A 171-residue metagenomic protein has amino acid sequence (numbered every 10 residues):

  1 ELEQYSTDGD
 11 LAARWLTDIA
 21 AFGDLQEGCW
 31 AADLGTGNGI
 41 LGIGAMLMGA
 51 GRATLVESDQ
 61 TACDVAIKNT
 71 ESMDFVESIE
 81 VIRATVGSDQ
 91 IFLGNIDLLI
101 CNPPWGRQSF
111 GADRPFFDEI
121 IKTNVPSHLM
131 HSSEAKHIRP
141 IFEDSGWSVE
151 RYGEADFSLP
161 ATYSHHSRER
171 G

Functional and structural regions predicted by a protein language model:
E1-G171: Class I S-adenosyl-L-methionine-dependent methyltransferase catalytic core
